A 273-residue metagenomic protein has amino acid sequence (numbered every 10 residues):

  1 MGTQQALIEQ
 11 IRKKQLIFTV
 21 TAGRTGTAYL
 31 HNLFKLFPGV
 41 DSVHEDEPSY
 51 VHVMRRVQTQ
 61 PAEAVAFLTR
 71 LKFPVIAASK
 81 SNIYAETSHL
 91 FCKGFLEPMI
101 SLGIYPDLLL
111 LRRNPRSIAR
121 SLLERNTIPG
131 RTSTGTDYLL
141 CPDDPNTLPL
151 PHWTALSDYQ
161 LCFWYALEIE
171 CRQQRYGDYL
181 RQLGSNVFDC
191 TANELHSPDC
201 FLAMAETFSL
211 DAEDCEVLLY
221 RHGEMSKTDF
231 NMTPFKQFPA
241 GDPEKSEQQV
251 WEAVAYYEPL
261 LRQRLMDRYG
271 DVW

Functional and structural regions predicted by a protein language model:
M1-K13, P149, D158-C162, L167-E170 (+2 more regions): PAPS-dependent sulfotransferases, especially Golgi type II membrane carbohydrate sulfotransferases
M1-K80, F230-M232: PAPS-dependent sulfotransferase catalytic core
I17, D41, D107-L109, F188-C190: Hydrophobic/aromatic beta-strand patches that form the interior of the parallel beta-sheet core in alpha/beta enzyme
V20-T21, A85-L90, R112-R113, T191-N193: Short His-Asn-centered micro-motif
T27-H31, S49-H52, C92-F95, R116-S121 (+3 more regions): Short catalytic/ligand-binding loop motif for oxyanion handling, primarily in non-cytosolic enzymes, centered on
A77-P98: Glycine-rich phosphate-binding loop used to anchor ATP phosphates in small-molecule kinases, encompassing both
L102-R125: Conserved phosphate-donor/acceptor-positioning beta-strand/loop module used by diverse small-molecule
I128-H152: Long, charge-dense
